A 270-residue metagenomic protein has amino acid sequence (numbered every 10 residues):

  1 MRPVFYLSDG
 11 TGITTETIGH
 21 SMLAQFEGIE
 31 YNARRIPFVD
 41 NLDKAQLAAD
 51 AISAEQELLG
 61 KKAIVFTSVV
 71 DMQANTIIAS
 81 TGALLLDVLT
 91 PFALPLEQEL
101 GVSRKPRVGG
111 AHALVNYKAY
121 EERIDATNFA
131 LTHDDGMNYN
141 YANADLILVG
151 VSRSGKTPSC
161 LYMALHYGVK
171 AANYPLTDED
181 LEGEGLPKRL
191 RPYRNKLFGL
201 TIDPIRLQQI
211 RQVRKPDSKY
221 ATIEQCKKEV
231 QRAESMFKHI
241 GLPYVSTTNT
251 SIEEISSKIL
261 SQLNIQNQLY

Functional and structural regions predicted by a protein language model:
M1-M22: N-terminal accessory targeting/assembly segments
E27-P37: Short beta-strand elements in bilobed, periplasmic/extracellular small-molecule ligand-binding domains
R35-E55, A63-V69: Metallocofactor- and cofactor-centric catalytic cores in central/energy metabolism, strongly enriched
L85-D135: Hydrophobic alpha-helical segments and helix pairs
E122-K170: Internal active-site segments that recognize and position negatively charged phosphoryl groups and nucleotide moieties
T127-G136, R206, V213, Y220-I255: Small-molecule kinase domains that catalyze NTP-dependent phosphoryl transfer to phosphate-bearing small molecules
A171-E182: Short beta-strand-centered segment that lines the nucleotide-binding/catalytic pocket of NTP-utilizing
Y193-I210: Conserved phosphate-donor/acceptor-positioning beta-strand/loop module used by diverse small-molecule
